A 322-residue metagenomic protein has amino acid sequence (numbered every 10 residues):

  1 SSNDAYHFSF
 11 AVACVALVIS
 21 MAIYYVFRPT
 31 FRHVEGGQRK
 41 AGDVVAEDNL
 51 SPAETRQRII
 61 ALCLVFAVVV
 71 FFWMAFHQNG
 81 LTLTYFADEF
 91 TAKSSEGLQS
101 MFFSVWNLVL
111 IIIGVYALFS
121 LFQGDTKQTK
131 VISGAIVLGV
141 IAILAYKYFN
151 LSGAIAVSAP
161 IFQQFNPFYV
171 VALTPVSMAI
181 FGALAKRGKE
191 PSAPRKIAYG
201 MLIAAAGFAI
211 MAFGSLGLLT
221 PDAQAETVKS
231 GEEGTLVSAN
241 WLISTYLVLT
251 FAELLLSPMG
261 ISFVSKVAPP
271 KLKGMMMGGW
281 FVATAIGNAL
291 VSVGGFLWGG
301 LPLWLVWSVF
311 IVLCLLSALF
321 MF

Functional and structural regions predicted by a protein language model:
S1, A206-F213, A285-W298: A gly/Pro-rich, aromatic-decorated transmembrane alpha-helix motif that marks the paired, flexible gating helices
S1-S2, F8-S20, F103-V109, N166-P175 (+2 more regions): Glycine-rich segments within core transmembrane alpha-helices of 12-TM secondary carriers
S2-I155, S177, F181-K189: Intracellular loop-helix junctions on the cytosolic face of multi-pass helical membrane proteins
H7-V26, Y199, W304-F322: Symmetry-related core transmembrane helices of the 12-TM Major Facilitator Superfamily/SLC fold
F66, T220-L255: Hydrophobic core of transmembrane alpha-helices in multi-pass small-molecule transporters, especially MFS/SLC-type
A156-V157, A239-N240, P270-G279: Loop-to-transmembrane helix entry/capping segments in MFS-fold secondary transporters and related SLC/MFSD carriers
A172, S192-I210: Structural signature of the two symmetry-related core transmembrane helices
L255-A268: Intracellular juxtamembrane helix-capping segments at the cytosolic ends of symmetry-related transmembrane helices
